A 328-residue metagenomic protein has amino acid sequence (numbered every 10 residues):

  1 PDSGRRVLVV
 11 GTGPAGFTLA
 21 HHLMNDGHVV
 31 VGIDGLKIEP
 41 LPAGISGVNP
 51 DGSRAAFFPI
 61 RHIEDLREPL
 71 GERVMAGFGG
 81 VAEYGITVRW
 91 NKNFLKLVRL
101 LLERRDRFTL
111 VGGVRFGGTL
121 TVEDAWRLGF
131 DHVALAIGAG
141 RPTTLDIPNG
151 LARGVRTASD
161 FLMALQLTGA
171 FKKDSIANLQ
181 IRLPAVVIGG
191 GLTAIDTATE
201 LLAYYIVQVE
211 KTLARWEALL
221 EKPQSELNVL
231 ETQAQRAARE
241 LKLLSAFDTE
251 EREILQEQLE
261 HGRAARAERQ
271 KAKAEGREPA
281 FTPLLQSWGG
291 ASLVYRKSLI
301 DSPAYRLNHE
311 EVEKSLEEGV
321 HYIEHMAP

Functional and structural regions predicted by a protein language model:
P1-V7, T121, M163-R182: A short, basic/flexible loop-to-alpha-helix module at the beginning of a structural domain
D2, R6-V10, Y84-P148: Feature captures the FAD/FMN-dependent oxidoreductase FAD-binding
R5-G32, L192-Y205: N-terminal Rossmann-like FAD-binding beta1-loop-alpha1 element of flavoenzymes
G16-F17, I38-P40, G117-L120, R141-T144 (+3 more regions): Flexible loop/turn segments at secondary-structure boundaries
V29-F108, P148-A158, P184, I195-P328: Dinucleotide-binding/catalytic capping subdomain of oxidoreductase cores
F130-H132, A136-T143, V155, S159-L162 (+2 more regions): Glycine-/small-residue-rich beta->alpha transition segments that form the dinucleotide
